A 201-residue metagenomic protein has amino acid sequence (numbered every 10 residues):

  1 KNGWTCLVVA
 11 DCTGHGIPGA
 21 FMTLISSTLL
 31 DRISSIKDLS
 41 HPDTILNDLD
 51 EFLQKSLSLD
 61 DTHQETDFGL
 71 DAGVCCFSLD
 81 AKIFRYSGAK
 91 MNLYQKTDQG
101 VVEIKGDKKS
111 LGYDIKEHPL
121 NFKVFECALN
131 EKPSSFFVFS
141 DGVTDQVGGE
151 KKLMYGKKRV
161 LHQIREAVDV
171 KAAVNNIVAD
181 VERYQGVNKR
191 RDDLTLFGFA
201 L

Functional and structural regions predicted by a protein language model:
K1-T5, I17-D98, K105, P119-F122 (+3 more regions): Catalytic core of PPM/PP2C metal-dependent serine/threonine phosphatase domains
V8: Sensory beta-strand/linker motifs that couple input domains to effectors
D11, M91, S140-G142, D193: DG-centered beta-turn motif at the end of beta-strands
G16-S40, V102, N130-N188: Active-site-proximal, acidic helix/loop segment immediately C-terminal to a metal-coordinating Asp/Glu
K96, D114, Q146-V147: Residues that scaffold the ATP/ADP-binding catalytic core of kinase and kinase-like folds
K123-L129: Exposed aromatic-hydrophobic patches
I177, D192-T195: Short coil/turn segments at secondary-structure boundaries
